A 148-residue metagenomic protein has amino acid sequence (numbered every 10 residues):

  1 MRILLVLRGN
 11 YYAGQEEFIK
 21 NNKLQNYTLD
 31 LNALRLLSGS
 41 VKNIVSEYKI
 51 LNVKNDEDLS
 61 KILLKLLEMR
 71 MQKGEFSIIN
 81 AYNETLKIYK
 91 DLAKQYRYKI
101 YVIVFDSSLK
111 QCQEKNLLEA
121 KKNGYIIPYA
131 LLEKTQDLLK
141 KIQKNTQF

Functional and structural regions predicted by a protein language model:
R2-R8, A13, E17, Q25-N26 (+1 more regions): Conserved GTP-binding G-domain of TRAFAC-class P-loop NTPases and closely related GTPase folds
I3-L5, E75-I79, I100: Generic beta-sheet signal
L5, Y27-L29, Y101-I103: Hydrophobic/aromatic beta-strand patches that form the interior of the parallel beta-sheet core in alpha/beta enzyme
Q15-E75, Q111-Q113: Conserved substrate/cofactor phosphate-moiety recognition/catalytic segment in nucleotide-dependent phosphotransferases
N21-K23, K90-R97: Short, surface-exposed basic-aromatic patches at helix termini and helix-loop junctions that form
G74, Y96-Y101, K144-F148: Short glycine-/polar-rich loops that comprise or flank the Walker A/P-loop and associated switch/sensor motifs
I78-Y89: Acidic, metal-coordinating catalytic cores used for nucleic-acid/nucleotide bond scission and strand-transfer chemistry
Y96-K115: Conserved phosphate-donor/acceptor-positioning beta-strand/loop module used by diverse small-molecule
